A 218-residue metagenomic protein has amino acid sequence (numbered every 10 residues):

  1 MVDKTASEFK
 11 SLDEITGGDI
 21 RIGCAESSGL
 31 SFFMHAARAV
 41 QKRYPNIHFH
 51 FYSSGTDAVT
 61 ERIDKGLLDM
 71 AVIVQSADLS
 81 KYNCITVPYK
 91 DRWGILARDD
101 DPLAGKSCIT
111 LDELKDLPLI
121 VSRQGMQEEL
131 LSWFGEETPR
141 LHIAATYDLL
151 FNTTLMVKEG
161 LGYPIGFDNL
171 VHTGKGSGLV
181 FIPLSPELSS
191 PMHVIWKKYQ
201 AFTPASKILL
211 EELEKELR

Functional and structural regions predicted by a protein language model:
M1-R21, L30, Q41-K42, A77-T86 (+2 more regions): Short helix-loop hinge/linker segments at domain boundaries
E8-F9, F32-R43, W133, I208-L217: Generic non-transmembrane alpha-helical segments
G17-L79, Y147: Central regulatory/effector-binding core of bacterial HTH transcription factors
D19-G23, A71, L96, I120 (+2 more regions): Short, well-ordered beta-strand segments
G55-L68, V74, G125-V180: Hydrophobic hinge/microswitch elements
S80-T86, K90-R92, N152-Y199: Beta-alpha-beta core module
N83-Q124, S189-Q200, E214-L217: Hydrophobic/proline-rich hinge and linker segments of small-molecule sensing/allosteric domains, predominantly
L117-T138, F202-S206, L210: Secondary-structure junction motif
